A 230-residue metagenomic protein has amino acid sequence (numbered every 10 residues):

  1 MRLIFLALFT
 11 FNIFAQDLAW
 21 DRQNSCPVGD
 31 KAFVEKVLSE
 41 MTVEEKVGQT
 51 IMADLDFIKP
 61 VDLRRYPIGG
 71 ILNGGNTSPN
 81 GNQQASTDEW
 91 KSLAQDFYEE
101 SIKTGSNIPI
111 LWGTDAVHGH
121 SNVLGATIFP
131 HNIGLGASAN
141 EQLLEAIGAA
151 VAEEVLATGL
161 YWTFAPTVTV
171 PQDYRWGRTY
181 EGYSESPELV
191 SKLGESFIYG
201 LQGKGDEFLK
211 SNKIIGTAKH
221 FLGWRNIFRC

Functional and structural regions predicted by a protein language model:
R2-L3, I13: Cleavable N-terminal signal peptides
A15-C230: Glycoside hydrolase catalytic-domain context in secreted enzymes
